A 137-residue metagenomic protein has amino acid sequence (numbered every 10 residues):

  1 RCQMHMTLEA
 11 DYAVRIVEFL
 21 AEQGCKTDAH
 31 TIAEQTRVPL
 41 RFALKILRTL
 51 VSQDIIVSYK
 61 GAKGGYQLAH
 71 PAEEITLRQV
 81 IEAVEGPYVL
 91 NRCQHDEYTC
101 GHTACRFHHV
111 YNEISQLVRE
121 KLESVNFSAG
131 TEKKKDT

Functional and structural regions predicted by a protein language model:
R1-Q3: Short, Lys/Arg-enriched N-terminal segments with co-localized hydrophobic residues within the first ~10-30 amino acids
M6-V38, Q67: N-terminal helix-turn-helix DNA-binding core of bacterial DNA-binding proteins
E34, V51-S52: Alpha-helical residues within the helix-turn-helix
A43-V51: Basic amphipathic alpha-helical segments that dock to polyanions
S52-I55, A83: Residue cluster at the C-terminal edge of the helix-turn-helix DNA-binding motif
D54-L68: Beta-hairpin "wing" of winged helix-turn-helix
A69-T137: Non-DNA-binding regulatory cores of transcription-related proteins, predominantly C-terminal effector-binding
